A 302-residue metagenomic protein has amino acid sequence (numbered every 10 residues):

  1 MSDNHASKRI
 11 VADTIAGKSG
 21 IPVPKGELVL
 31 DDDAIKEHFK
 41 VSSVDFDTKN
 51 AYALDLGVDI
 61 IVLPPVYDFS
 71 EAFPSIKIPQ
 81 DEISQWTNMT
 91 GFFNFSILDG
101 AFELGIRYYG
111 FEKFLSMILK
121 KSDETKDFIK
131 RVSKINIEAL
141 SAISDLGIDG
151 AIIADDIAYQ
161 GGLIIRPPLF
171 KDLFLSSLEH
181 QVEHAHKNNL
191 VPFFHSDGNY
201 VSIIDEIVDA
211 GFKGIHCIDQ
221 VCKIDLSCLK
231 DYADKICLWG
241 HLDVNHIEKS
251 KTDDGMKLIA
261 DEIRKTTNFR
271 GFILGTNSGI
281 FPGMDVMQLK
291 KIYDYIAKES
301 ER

Functional and structural regions predicted by a protein language model:
M1-T48, V62-L63, P74-R302: Active-site loop segments of alpha/beta catalytic cores
Y52-L56, T90: A short, Lys/Arg-enriched amphipathic alpha-helix followed by its capping loop at the start of a domain
D55-F73: Glycine-rich, N-terminal phosphate-binding loop and its surrounding beta-alpha-beta segment
